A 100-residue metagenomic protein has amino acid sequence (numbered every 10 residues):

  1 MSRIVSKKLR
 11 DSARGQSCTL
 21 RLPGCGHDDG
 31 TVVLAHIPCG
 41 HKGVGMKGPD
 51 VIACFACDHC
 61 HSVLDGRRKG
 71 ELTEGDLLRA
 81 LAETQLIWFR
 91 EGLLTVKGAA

Functional and structural regions predicted by a protein language model:
S2-D11, G40-G48: Short, intrinsically disordered, charge-biased short linear motifs at domain edges
R3-V33, C57: Short cysteine-rich loop/turn motifs with clustered Cys
L22-I52: Histidine-centered nuclease catalytic patch
I37, H59-C60: Residues immediately flanking
H41-V51, S62-A100: Polybasic, low-complexity binding patches
